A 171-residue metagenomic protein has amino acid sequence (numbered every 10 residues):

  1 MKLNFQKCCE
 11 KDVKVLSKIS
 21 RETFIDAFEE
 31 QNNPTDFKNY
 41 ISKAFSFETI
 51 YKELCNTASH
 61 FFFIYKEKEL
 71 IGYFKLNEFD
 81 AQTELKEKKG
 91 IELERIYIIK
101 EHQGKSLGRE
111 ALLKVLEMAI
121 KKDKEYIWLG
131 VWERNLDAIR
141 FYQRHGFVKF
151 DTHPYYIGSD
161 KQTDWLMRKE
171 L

Functional and structural regions predicted by a protein language model:
K2-N4: Extreme N-terminal starter segment of soluble prokaryotic enzymes
K7-V13, K18-E30, K38-E101, L112-K114 (+4 more regions): Acetyl-CoA-dependent GNAT
E87-I91, E125-Y126, W132-I139, R144-H145 (+1 more regions): C-terminal "cap" of GNAT-fold acetyltransferases
Y97, F147-V148: Short acidic-aromatic loop segments in the C-terminal HATPase_c
I99-E101, K105, E133-R134: Active-site acidic-Proline motif in GNAT/NAT acetyltransferases
G104-E117, R140-R144: Conserved acetyl-CoA-binding loop-helix of GNAT-fold acetyltransferases
K105, K122-E125: Short coil/turn segments at alpha/beta junctions that flank glycine-rich nucleotide-binding fingerprints
